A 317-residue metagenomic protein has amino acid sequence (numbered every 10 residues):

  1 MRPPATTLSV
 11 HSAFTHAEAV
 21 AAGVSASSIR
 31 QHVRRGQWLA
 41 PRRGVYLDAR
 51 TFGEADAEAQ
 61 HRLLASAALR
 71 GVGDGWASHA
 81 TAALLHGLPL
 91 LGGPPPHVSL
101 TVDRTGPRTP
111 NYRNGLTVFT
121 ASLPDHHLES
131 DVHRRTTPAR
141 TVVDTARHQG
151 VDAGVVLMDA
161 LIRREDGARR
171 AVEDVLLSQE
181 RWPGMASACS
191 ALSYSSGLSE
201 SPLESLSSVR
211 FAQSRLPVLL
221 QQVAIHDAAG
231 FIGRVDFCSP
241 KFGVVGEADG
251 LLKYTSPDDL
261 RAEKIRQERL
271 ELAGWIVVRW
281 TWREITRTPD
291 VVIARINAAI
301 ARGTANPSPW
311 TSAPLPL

Functional and structural regions predicted by a protein language model:
M1-G184, L220, A301-L317: Short gly/ser-rich loop at a beta-strand->alpha-helix junction or flexible surface loop bordering the NTP-binding
S25, I162-L317: Surface segments flanking catalytic/ligand-binding clefts of nucleic-acid enzymes
